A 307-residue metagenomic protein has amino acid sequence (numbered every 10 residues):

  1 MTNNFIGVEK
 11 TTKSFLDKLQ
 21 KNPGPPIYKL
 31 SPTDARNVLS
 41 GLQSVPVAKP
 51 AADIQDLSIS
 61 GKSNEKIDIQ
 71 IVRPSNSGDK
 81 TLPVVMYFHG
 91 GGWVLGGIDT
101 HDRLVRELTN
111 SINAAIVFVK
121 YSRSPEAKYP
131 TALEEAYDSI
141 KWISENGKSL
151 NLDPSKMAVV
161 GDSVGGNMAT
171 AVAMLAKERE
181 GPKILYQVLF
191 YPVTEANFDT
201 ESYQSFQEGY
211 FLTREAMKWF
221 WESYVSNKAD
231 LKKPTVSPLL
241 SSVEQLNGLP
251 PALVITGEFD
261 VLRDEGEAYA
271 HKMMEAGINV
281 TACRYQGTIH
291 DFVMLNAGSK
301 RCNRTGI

Functional and structural regions predicted by a protein language model:
M1-P74, D230: A glycine/proline-hinged amphipathic helix-loop "lid/cap" segment that gates access to hydrophobic ligand pockets
I69-T81, L239-L246: Short beta-strand-to-loop junctions in surface cap/lid or active-site-entrance loops
T81-G91: Short beta-strand element of the alpha/beta-hydrolase
D99-V119: Short amphipathic alpha-helix adjacent to the substrate-entry channel of hydrolases
A127-S149: Alpha/beta-hydrolase active-site loop
S144-V159, R179: Gly/Ser-rich "nucleophile elbow"/oxyanion-hole loop immediately N-terminal to the catalytic nucleophile in hydrolases
P154-S155, T170-I307: Alpha/beta hydrolase fold serine-hydrolase catalytic domain that processes acyl esters and thioesters
G161, G165, A169: Gly/Ala-rich beta-loop-alpha elbow adjacent to hydrolase catalytic centers
